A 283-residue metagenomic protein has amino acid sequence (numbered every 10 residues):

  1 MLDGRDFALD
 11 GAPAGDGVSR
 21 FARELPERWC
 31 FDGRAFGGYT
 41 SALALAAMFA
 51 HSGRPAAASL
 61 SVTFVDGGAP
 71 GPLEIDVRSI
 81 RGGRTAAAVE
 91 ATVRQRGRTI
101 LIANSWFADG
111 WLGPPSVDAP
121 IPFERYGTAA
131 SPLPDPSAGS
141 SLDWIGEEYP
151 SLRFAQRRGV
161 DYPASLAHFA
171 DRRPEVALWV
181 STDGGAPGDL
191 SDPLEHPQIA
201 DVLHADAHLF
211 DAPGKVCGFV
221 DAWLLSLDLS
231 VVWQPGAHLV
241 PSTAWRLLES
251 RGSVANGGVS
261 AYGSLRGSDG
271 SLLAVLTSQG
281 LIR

Functional and structural regions predicted by a protein language model:
M1-R283: Terminal targeting signals and extreme-terminal segments of soluble enzymes
